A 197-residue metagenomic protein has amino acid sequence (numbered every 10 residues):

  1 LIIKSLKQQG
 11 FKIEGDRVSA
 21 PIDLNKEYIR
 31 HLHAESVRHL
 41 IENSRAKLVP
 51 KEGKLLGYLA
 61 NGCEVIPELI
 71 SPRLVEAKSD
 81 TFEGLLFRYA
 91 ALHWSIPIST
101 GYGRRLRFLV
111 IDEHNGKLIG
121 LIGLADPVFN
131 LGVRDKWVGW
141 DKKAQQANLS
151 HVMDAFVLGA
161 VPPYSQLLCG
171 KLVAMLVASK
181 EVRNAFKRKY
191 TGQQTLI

Functional and structural regions predicted by a protein language model:
L1-I2: Non-catalytic, polymerase-adjacent accessory regions of viral genome-replication enzymes
S5-R107, I111-N115: Low-complexity, highly charged intrinsically disordered N-terminal segments that act as targeting/localization
V75-Y89, W94-P97, G103-R107, D112-I197: Acyl-donor binding region in acyl/amide transferases
